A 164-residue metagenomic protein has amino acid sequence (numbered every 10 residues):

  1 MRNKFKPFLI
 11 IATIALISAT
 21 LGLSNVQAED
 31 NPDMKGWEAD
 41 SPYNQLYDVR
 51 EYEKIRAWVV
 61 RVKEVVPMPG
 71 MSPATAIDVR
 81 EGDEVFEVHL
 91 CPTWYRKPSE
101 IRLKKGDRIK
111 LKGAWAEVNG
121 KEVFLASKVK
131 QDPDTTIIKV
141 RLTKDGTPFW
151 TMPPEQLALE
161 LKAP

Functional and structural regions predicted by a protein language model:
R2-A12: Bacterial N-terminal signal peptides that target proteins for export
I11-T20: Bacterial N-terminal signal peptides
G22-A28: Sec/Tat signal peptide C-region and signal peptidase I cleavage site
P32-K54: Short boundary/loop segments of OB/S1/cold-shock single-stranded nucleic-acid-binding domains
E51-M71: Structural detector for short beta-strands of small beta-barrel domains
M68-L90: OB-fold (S1/OB) nucleic-acid-binding surfaces
Y95-L111: Short nucleic-acid-contacting surface segments enriched for D/E, G, S/T with interspersed K/R
A116-G146: OB-fold/S1-family single-stranded nucleic acid-binding modules
